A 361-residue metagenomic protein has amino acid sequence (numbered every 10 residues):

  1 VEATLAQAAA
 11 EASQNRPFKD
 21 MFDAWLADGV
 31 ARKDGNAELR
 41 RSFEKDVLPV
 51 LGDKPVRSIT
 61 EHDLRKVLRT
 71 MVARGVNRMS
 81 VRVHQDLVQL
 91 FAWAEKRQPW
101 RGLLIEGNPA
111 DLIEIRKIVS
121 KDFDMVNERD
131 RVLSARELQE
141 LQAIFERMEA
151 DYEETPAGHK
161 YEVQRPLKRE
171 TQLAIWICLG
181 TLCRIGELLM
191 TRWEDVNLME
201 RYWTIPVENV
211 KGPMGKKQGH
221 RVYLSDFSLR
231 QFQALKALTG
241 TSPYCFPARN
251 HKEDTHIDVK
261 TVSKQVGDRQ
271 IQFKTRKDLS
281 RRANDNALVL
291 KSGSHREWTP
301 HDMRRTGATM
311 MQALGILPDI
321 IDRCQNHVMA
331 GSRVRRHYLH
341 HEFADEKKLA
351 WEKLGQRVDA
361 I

Functional and structural regions predicted by a protein language model:
V1-S13, R41, H62, K66 (+5 more regions): Basic/aromatic DNA-contact patch characteristic of tyrosine site-specific recombinases
L5-R74, L90-A92, I118-K121, D268: Basic/aromatic-enriched alpha-helical hairpins
Q14, F18, F22, G35 (+12 more regions): Hydrophobic (often cysteine-bearing) scaffold residues that line and stabilize catalytic clefts of nucleotide/cofactor
S58, E106-S120, E137, M190-A237 (+1 more regions): Conserved tyrosine-mediated DNA breakage-rejoining catalytic core shared by Y-recombinases
A73-V88, K96, L104-T191, M199 (+2 more regions): Basic, Lys/Arg- and aromatic-enriched nucleic-acid-binding interface segment
N127-S134, K211-A234, S242-I271, K277-R282 (+2 more regions): C-terminal catalytic core of Y-nucleophile DNA break-rejoin enzymes
A143-T171, T181, K236-C245, K252-E253 (+3 more regions): Short, basic (Lys/Arg/His-rich) helix/loop patches that form interaction surfaces in the mid-to-C-terminal regions
I205-P213, H251-K252, Q325-A360: Catalytic-site neighborhood detector that most strongly recognizes the C-terminal catalytic loop/helix of tyrosine
